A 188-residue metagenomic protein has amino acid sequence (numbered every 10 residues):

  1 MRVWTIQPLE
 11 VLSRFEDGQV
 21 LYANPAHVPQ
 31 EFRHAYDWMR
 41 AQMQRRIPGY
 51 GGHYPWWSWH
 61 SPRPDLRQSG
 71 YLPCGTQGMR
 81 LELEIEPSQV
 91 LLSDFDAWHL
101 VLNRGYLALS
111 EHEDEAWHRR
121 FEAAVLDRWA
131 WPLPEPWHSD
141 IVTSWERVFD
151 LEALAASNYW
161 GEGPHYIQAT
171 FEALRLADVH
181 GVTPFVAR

Functional and structural regions predicted by a protein language model:
R2, L9-Q30, G52-Y54, P64-G78 (+1 more regions): Conserved NAD+-utilizing ADP-ribose enzyme module
R33-Q42: An acidic/histidine-cluster motif and surrounding catalytic segment that typifies divalent-metal-assisted enzyme active
M39-R40, I47-L66: Short, well-structured hydrophobic secondary-structure segments
